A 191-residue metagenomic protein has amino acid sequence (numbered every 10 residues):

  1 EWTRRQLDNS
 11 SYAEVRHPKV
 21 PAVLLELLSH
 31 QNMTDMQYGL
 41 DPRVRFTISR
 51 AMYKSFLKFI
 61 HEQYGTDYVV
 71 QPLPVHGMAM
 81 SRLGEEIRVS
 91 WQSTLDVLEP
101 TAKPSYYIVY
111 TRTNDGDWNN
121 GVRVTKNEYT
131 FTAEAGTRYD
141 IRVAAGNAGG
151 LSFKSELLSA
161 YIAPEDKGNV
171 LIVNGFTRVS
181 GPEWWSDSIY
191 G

Functional and structural regions predicted by a protein language model:
W2-Y64: Active-site-adjacent mobile loop/cap segments within catalytic or ligand-binding domains
M33-D35, E99-P100, R178-W184: Short, solvent-exposed loop/turn elements at domain surfaces
K58-A102, A135, G149-G168: Pro/Thr/Ser/Gly-rich low-complexity, intrinsically disordered linker/stalk tracts
S105-V109: Short beta-strand elements bearing conserved aromatic residues within extracellular beta-rich modules
Y110-N114, R142: Conserved Ser/Thr-centered positions that define the repeating blades of beta-propeller domains
N119-K126: Short beta-strand segments within Ig-like beta-sandwich modules, predominantly Fibronectin type-III
T130-L151: Beta-strand-rich modules
K154-G191: Aromatic-Pro/Gly-enriched surface loop or interdomain linker that acts as a lid/target-recognition segment
